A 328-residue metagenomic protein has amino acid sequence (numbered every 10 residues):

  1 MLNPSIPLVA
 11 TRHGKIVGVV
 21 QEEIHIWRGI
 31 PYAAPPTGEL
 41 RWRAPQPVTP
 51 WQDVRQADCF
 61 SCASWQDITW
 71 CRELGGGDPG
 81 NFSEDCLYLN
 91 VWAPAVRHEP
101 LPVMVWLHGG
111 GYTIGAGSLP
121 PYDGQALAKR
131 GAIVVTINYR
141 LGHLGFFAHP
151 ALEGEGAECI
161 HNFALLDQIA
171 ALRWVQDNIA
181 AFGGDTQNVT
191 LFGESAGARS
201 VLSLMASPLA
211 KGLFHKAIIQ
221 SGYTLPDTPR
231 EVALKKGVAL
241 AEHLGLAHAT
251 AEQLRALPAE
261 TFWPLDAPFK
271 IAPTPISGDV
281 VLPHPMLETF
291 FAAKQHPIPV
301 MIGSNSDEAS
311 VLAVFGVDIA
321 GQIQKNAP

Functional and structural regions predicted by a protein language model:
M1-N162, T186: Non-catalytic accessory segments of hydrolases
C86, A157-A180, V232, V238-A239: Alpha/beta-hydrolase active-site loop
P102, F182-E194: Alpha/beta-hydrolase fold nucleophile elbow
G109-G110, F163-D167, S195-A198: Active-site loop->helix "elbow" adjoining a glycine-rich segment at hydrolase catalytic centers
D177, K211, Q220-P328: Substrate-access "cap/lid" subdomains that shape and gate the entrance to catalytic or ligand-binding pockets
G193-A196, P208, S221: Catalytic nucleophile serine of serine hydrolases, specifically the conserved "nucleophile elbow" pentapeptide
A198-A210: Short glycine-enriched nucleophile-adjacent loop and the immediately C-terminal alpha-helix near the catalytic center
